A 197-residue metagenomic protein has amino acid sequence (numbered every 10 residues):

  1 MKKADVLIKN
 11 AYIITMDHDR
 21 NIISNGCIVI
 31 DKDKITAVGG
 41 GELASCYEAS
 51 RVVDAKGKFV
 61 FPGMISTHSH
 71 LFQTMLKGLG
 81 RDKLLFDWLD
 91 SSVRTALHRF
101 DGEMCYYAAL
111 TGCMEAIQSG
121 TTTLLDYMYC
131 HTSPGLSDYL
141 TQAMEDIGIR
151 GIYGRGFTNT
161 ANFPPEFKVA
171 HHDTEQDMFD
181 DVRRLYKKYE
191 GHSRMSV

Functional and structural regions predicted by a protein language model:
M1-V6, I13-F61: Histidine-rich, glycine-flanked metal-binding segment
K3-K9, S45-D87, L110, M114-Q118: Replace "His-x-His-based motif
M16, H70, Y129: Flexible loop residues that form catalytic and substrate-binding hotspots at small-molecule/glycan-binding clefts
A37-G40, S45-C46, V52-V53, I117-Y127 (+2 more regions): Gly/lys/ser-thr-rich phosphate-binding loops in alpha/beta enzymes that coordinate phosphoanhydride or phosphate groups
G39-E42, G112, F179-L185: Short, well-ordered amphipathic alpha-helical segments that serve as non-catalytic structural scaffolds within diverse
M75-C105, T160-E175: Active-site gating loops and adjacent loop-to-helix segments of metal-dependent hydrolytic enzymes
K83-S137: Divalent metal-binding segments
G135-V197: Metal-coordinating catalytic core of metallo-dependent amide/deamination hydrolases
